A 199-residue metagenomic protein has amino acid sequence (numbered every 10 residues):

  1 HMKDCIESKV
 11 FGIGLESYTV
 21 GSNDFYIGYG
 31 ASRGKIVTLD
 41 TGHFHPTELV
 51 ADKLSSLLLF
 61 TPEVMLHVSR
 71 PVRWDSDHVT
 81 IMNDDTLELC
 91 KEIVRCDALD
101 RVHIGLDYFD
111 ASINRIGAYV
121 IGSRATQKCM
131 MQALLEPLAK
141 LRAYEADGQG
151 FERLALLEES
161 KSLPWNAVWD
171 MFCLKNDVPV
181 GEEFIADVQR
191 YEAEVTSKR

Functional and structural regions predicted by a protein language model:
H1-G12, Y26: Glycine/proline-rich, flexible active-site/cofactor-binding loop segments that harbor closely spaced acidic
H1-M2, Y18-V20, I27-L39, H45-R199: Histidine-acidic metal/acid-base catalytic patches
I13-S17: Short, flexible loop segments at the rims of nucleotide/cofactor-binding pockets, characterized by
